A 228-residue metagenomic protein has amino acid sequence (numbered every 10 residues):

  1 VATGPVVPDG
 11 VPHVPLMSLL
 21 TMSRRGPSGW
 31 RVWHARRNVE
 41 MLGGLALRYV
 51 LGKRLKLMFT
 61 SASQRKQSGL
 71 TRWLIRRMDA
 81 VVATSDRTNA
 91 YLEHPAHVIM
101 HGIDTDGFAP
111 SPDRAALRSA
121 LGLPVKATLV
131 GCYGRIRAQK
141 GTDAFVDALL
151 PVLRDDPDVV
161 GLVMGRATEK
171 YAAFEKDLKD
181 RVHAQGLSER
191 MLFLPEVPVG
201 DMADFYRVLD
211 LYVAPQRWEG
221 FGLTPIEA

Functional and structural regions predicted by a protein language model:
P5-V7, V160-K179: Glycosyltransferase donor-sugar binding loop
R54-D79: A conserved, positively charged/aromatic
P110-L123, L178: A short helix/loop element that forms part of the nucleotide-sugar donor recognition site in Leloir-type
L123-K140, V146-L150, L162: Conserved donor-binding/catalytic core segment of Leloir-type glycosyltransferases
E175-E196: Nucleotide-activated donor-binding/catalytic signature segment of Leloir-type glycosyltransferases, i.e., the conserved
E196, D204-L209: Short alpha-helical donor nucleotide-sugar binding micro-motif in glycosyltransferases
Y212-V213: A short hydrophobic beta-strand element within the catalytic core of glycosyltransferases that build diverse glycans
R217: Aromatic "clamp/platform" in nucleotide-sugar-dependent glycosyltransferases that forms part of the donor/acceptor
